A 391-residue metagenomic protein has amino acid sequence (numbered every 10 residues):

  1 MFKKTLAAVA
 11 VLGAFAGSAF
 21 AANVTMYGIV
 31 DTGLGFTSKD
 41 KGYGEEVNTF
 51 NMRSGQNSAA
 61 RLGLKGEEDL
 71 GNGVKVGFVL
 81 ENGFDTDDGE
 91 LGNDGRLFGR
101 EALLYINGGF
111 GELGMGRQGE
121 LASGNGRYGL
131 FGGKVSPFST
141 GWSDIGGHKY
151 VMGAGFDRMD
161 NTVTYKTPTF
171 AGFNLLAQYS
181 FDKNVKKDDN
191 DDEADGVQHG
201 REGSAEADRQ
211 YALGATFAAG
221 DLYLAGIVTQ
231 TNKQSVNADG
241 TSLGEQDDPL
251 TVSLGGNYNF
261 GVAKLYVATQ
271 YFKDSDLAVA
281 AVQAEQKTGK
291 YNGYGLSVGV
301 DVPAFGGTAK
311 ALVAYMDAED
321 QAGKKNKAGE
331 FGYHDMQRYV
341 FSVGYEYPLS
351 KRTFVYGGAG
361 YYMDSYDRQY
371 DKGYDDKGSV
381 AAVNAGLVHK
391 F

Functional and structural regions predicted by a protein language model:
M1-A22: Gram-negative bacterial Sec-dependent N-terminal signal peptides
L6, N57-R61, F98-E101, R158-D160 (+5 more regions): Transmembrane beta-barrel architecture of outer-membrane proteins
A10, A14, G63-K65, L103-Y105 (+7 more regions): Outer-membrane beta-barrel architecture
A22-F36, T49-V185, A207, T216-G220: Outer membrane beta-barrel
T32-S38, N82-T86, G119-L121, Y179-K183 (+8 more regions): Transmembrane beta-strands of outer-membrane beta-barrel pores
V74-V76, F110-G114, G172-L175, D221-G226 (+3 more regions): Repeated loop/turn-to-beta-strand initiation elements of outer-membrane beta-barrel proteins
E206, A212-V343: Detector for outer-membrane/organellar transmembrane beta-barrel domains, recognizing the amphipathic beta-strand
G378-F391: Outer-membrane beta-barrel "beta-signal"
